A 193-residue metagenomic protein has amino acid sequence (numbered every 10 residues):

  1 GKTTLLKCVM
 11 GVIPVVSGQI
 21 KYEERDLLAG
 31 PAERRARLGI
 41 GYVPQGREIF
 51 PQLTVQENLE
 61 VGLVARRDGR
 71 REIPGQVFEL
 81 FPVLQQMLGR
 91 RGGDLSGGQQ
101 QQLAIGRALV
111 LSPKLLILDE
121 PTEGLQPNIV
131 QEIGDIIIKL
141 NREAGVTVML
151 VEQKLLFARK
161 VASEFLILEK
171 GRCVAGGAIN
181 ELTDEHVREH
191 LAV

Functional and structural regions predicted by a protein language model:
M10: Helix-to-loop junction immediately C-terminal to a conserved catalytic motif
P14, D26-G46, R70, P74 (+2 more regions): ABC ATPase NBD coupling module
G18-D26, L38, R70-E72, E79 (+1 more regions): Conserved ABC transporter NBD signature motif
R91-L95, Q99: Conserved ABC ATPase signature
A108-L109: ABC ATPase C-loop
S112: Conserved catalytic motifs of ABC-family nucleotide-binding domains
L116-E120: Catalytic Walker B motif of ABC-type/P-loop ATPase nucleotide-binding domains
Q131-G145: Helical segment within the ABC ATPase nucleotide-binding domain
